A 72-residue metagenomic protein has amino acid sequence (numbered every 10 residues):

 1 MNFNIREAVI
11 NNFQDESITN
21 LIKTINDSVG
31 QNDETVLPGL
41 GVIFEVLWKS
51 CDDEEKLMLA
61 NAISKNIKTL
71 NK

Functional and structural regions predicted by a protein language model:
M1-N4, D33-L40: Short acidic alpha-helix initiation/capping motifs at coil-to-helix transition points, especially at protein N-termini
M1-S28: N-terminal acidic leader/helix
F3, K56-K72: Charged low-complexity stretches with an acidic bias
N12-F13, S28, L47-S50, I63: Generic structural signal for hydrophobic core residues of well-folded globular domains
V36-N61: Short, charge-rich amphipathic interface segments used for partner binding and complex assembly
